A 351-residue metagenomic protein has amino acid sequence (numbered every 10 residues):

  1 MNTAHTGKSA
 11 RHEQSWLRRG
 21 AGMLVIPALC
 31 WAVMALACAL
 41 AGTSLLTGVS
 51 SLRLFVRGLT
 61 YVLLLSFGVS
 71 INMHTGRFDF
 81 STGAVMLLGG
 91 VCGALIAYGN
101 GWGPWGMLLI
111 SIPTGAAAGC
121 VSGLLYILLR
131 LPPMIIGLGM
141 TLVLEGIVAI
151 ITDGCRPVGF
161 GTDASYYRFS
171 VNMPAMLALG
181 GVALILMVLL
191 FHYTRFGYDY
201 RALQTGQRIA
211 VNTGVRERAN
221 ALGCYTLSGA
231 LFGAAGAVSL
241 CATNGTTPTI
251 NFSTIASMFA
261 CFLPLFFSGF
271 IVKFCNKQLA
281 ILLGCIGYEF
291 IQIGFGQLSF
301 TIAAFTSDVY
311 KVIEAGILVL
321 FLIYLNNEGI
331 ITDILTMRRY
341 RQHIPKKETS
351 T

Functional and structural regions predicted by a protein language model:
M1-L36, T205-R208, N212-A219, G294-T351: Cytosolic-side transmembrane-helix boundaries in multi-pass membrane proteins
L29-T47, T75, I147-D153, L189-R195 (+1 more regions): Structural signal for alpha-helical transmembrane segments and their membrane-water exit/capping regions in multi-pass
W31-A39, G48-N100, Y126, L263-Q278 (+1 more regions): Single transmembrane alpha-helix segments in multi-pass membrane proteins
T43-L54, G229-P264: Inter-helical junctions in multi-pass inner-membrane proteins, predominant in energy-converting antiporter-like
G101-T141, V182, L283: Alpha-helical transmembrane segments within multi-pass membrane transporters and channels
G103, A118-S122, N172-P248: Helix-loop-helix "hairpin" substructures at the membrane interface of multi-pass membrane proteins
L129, P133-Y193, L222, T243-N251 (+3 more regions): Transmembrane helix-bundle core of multi-pass membrane transporters and related energy-transducing complexes
T247-V312: Transmembrane alpha-helical segments in multi-pass inner-membrane proteins
